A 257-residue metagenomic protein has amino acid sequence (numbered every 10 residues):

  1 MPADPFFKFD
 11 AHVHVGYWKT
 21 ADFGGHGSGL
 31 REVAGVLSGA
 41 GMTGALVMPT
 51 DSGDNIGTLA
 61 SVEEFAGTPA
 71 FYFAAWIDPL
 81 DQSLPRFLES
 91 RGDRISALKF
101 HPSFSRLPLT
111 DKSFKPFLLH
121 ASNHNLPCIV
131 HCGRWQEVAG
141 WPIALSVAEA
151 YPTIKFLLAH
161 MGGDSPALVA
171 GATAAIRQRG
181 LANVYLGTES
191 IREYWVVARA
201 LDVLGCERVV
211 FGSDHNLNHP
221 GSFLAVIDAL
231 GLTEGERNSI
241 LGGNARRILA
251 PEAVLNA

Functional and structural regions predicted by a protein language model:
M1-A11, V15, G24-G44, C206-R208 (+1 more regions): Mid-to-C-terminal alpha-helical segments outside catalytic/metal-binding sites
P2-A3, V33-G41, L59-A70, R86-I95 (+4 more regions): Acidic (Asp/Glu)-rich catalytic clusters
K8-V13, A45-V47, Y72-A75, S96-F100 (+4 more regions): Hydrophobic faces of well-ordered beta-strands that scaffold small-molecule active sites in alpha/beta enzyme cores
H12, L37, R91, L98 (+6 more regions): Conserved, mostly hydrophobic/aromatic
G16-K19, S52-N55, L80-S83, S105 (+4 more regions): Active-site environment of divalent metal-dependent phosphoester hydrolases
S28-V33, N55-E63, Q82-R86, G140-A144 (+2 more regions): Alpha-helical scaffolding within the catalytic cores of extracellular/periplasmic polymer-degrading hydrolases
S52-I129, W135: Active-site gating/metal-coordination segments in enzymes
T110-V210: Catalytic pocket-lining loop regions of alpha/beta-barrel enzymes, especially the amidohydrolase/enolase/GH5 lineages
